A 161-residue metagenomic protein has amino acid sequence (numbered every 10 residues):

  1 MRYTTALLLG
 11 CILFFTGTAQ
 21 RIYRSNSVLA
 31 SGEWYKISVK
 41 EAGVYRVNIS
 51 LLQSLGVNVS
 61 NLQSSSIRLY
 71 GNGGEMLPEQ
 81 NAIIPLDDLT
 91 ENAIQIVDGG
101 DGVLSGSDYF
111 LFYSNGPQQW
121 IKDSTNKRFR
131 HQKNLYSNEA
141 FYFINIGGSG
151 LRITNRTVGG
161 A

Functional and structural regions predicted by a protein language model:
M1-I22: Bacterial Sec-dependent N-terminal signal peptides
Q20-V39, L55-A161: Structured catalytic cores of large enzymes
G43-N58: Short amphipathic, basic-aromatic surface patches that mediate peripheral association with negatively charged
